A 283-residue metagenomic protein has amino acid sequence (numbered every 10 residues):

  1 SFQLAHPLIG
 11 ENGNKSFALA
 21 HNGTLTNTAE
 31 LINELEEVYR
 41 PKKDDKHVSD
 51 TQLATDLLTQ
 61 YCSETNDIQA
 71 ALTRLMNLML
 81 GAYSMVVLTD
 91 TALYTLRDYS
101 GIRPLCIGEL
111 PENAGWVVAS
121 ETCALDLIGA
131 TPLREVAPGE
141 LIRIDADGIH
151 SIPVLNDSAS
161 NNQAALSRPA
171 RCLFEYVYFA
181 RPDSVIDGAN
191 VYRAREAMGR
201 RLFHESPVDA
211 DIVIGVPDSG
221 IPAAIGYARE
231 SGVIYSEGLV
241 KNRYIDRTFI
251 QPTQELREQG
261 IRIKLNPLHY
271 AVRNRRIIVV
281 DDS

Functional and structural regions predicted by a protein language model:
S1-P138, R143-A210, V216: Conserved short alpha-helical segments that host acidic/polar catalytic motifs at enzyme active sites
K43, E64-T65, P207-D211, R229-S236 (+1 more regions): Secondary-structure transition/capping motifs at alpha-helix termini and the adjoining loop/turn into the next element
L53-N66, P217, A228-R247: Amphipathic alpha-helical
T59, T95, Y99, I225-G226 (+1 more regions): Short amphipathic alpha-helical patches
A70, A92-T95, R103-P104, G108-P111 (+3 more regions): Short, Lys/Arg-enriched charge-dense amphipathic segments
N156, G220, N242: Residue-level detector of flexible, active-site-proximal loop/helix-junction positions within diverse enzyme catalytic
V213, G220-Y227, S231, Y235 (+1 more regions): Extended, hydrophobic alpha-helical segments in both membrane/secreted and soluble proteins
G232-I278: Short, glycine/charge-rich flexible loops or terminal/linker lids adjacent to PRPP-binding catalytic cores
